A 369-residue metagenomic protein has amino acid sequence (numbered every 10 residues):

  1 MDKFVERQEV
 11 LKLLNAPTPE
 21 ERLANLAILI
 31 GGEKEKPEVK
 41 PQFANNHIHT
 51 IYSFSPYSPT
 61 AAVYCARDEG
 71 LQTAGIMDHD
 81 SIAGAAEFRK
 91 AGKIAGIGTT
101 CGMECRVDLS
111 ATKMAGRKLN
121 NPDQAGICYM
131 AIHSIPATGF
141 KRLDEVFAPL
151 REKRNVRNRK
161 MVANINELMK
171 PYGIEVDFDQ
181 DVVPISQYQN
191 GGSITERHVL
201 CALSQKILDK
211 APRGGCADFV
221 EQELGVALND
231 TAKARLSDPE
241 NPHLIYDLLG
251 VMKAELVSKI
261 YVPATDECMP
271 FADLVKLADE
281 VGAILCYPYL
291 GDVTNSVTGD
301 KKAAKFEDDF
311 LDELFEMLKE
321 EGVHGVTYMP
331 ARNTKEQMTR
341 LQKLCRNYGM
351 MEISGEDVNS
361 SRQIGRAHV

Functional and structural regions predicted by a protein language model:
M1-P41, F54-Y57, R67, G92 (+2 more regions): Metal-centered catalytic cores of metalloenzymes
E38-I194, H198, E321, T327-M350 (+1 more regions): A metal-dependent hydrolase metal-coordination microenvironment
H49-F54, Y261-A264, K302-F306, P330-A331: Short, flexible loop segments at the rims of nucleotide/cofactor-binding pockets, characterized by
S58-P59, E267-F271, F310-L311, Q337-M338: Amphipathic coiled-coil/heptad-repeat helices and related helical stalk/stem segments that mediate oligomerization
T112-K153, C201-K259, H368: Active-site gating loops and adjacent loop-to-helix segments of metal-dependent hydrolytic enzymes
S237-E240, Y246-D300: Conserved, well-ordered alpha-helix/loop/beta-strand core segments that scaffold catalytic motifs
P239-E240, D279, L285-Y348: Extended hydrophobic/aromatic segments used for targeting, binding, or gating
